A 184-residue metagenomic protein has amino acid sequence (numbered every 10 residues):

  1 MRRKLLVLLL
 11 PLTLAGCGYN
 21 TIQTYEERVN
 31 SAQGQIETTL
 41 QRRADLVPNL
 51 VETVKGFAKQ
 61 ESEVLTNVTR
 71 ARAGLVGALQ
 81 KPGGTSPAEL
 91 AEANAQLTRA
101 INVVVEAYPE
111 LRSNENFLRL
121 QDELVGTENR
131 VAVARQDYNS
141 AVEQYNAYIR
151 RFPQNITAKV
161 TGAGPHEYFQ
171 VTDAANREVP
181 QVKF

Functional and structural regions predicted by a protein language model:
R2-F184: A helix-centric hydrophobic-segment signal that preferentially recognizes long, alpha-helical stretches used
